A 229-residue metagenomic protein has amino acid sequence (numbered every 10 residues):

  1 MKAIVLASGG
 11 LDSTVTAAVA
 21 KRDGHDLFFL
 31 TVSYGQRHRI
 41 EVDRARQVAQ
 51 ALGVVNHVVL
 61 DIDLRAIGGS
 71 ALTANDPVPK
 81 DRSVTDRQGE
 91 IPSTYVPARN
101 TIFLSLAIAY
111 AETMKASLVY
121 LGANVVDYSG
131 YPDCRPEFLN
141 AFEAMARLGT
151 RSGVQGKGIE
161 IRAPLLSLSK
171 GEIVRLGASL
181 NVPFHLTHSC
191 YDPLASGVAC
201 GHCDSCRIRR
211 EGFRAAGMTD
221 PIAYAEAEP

Functional and structural regions predicted by a protein language model:
M1-L180: ATP-dependent adenylation/nucleotidyltransferase module used to activate substrates
L121-V126, K170, V174, P183-H202: Mid-to-C-terminal catalytic subdomains of enzymes that bind/position adenosyl phosphate moieties or nucleic-acid
S179, S196-A199, D204-P229: Iron-sulfur (Fe-S) cluster-binding segments and ferredoxin-like electron-carrier domains, especially [2Fe-2S]
